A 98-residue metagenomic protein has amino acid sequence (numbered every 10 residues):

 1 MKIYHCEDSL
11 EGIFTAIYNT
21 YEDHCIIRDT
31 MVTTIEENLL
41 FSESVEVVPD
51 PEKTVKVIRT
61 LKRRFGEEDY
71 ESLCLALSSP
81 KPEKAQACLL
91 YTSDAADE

Functional and structural regions predicted by a protein language model:
M1-I3, N38-E46, V57-T60, E71-S78 (+1 more regions): Charged, low-complexity surface segments at secondary-structure and domain boundaries
M1-K53: N-terminal ordered "arm"
P51-P82, Q86-C88: N-terminal accessory alpha/beta regions
Y91-E98: Conserved small/polar residues in nucleotide/adenosyl-binding loops
